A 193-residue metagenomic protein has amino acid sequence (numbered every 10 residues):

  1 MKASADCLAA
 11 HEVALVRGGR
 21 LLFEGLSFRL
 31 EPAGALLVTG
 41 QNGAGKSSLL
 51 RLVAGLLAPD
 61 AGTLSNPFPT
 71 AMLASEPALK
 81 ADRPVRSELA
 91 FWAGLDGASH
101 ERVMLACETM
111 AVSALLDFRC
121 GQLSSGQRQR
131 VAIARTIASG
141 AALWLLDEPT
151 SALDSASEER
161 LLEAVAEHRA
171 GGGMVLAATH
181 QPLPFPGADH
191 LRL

Functional and structural regions predicted by a protein language model:
M1-A33, L37, A58-A61: A short, flexible loop at the N-terminus of ABC-type nucleotide-binding domains that lies
A54: Helix-to-loop junction immediately C-terminal to a conserved catalytic motif
E76, A81-G97, R102: Q-loop/switch helix immediately C-terminal to the Walker
H100-L115: Conserved ABC ATPase "signature" region
R119-G126: Conserved ABC ATPase signature
I133, G172: Hydrophobic anchor residue at the start of the ABC signature
W144-E148: Catalytic Walker B motif of ABC-type/P-loop ATPase nucleotide-binding domains
